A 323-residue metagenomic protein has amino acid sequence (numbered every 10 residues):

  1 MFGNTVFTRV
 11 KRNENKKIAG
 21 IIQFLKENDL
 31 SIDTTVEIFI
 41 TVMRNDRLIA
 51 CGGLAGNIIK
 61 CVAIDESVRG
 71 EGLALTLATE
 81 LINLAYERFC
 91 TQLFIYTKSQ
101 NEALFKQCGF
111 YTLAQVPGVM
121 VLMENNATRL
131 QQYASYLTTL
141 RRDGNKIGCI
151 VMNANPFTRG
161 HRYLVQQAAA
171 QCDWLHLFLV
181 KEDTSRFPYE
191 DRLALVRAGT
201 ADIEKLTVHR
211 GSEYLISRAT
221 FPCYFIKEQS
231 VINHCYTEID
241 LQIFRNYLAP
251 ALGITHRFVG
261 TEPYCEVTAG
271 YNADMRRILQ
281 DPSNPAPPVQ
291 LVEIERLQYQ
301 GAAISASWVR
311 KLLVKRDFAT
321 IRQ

Functional and structural regions predicted by a protein language model:
M1-I32: Short amphipathic alpha-helix that is part of the acyltransferase structural core
S31-T34, D65-S67, N83, R88 (+1 more regions): RNA-binding accessory domains that recognize and position tRNA/RNA substrates
E37-A50: Conserved beta-hairpin
I59-G70: A short, internal acetyl-CoA/4′-phosphopantetheine-binding micro-motif in the GNAT/acyltransferase core
V68, G72-E80, G160: Conserved acetyl-CoA pyrophosphate-binding loop and the N-cap/start of the following alpha-helix in GNAT-like
A85-K98: Conserved GNAT acetyl-CoA-binding A-motif
T97-K98, E102-F110, A114-Q323: Nucleotidyltransferase catalytic core that binds NTPs
